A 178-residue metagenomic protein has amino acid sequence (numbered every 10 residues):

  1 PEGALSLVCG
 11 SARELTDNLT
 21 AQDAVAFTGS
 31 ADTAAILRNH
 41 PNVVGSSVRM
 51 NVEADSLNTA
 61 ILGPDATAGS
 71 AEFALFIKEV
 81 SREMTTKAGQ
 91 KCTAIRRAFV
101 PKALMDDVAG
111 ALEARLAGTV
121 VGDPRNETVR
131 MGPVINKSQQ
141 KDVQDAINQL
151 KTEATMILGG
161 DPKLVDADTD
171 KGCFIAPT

Functional and structural regions predicted by a protein language model:
P1-S11: PLP-dependent aminotransferase-like
A4, A21-F27, A31-P177: ALDH superfamily catalytic-core signature
E14-L15: Short acidic active-site motifs
